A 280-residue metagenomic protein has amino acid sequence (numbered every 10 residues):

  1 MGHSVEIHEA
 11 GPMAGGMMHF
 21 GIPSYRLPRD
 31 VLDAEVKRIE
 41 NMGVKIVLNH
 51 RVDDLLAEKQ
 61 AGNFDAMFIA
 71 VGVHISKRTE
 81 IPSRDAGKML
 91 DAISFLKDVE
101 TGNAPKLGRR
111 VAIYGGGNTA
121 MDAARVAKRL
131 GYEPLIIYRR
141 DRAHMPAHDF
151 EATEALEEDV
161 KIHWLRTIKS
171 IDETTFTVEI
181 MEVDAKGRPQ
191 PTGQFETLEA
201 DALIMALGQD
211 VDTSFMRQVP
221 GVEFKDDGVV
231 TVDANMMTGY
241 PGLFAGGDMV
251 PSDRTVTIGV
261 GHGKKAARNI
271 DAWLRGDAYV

Functional and structural regions predicted by a protein language model:
M1-H3, A66: A short, Lys/Arg-enriched amphipathic alpha-helix followed by its capping loop at the start of a domain
I7, G11-M42, A124-I168, D277-V280: Rossmann-like dinucleotide-binding cores of NAD(P)H-dependent redox enzymes
D33-I81, K169-T177, A202, D210-F215: Feature captures the FAD/FMN-dependent oxidoreductase FAD-binding
K37-N49, L55, S76-L130, F224-G239: Glycine-rich dinucleotide-binding loop and its adjacent helix/turn
G87-R109, K186-D253: FAD-site-proximal beta/loop scaffold in flavoenzymes
A123, M249-V280: A conserved FAD-binding loop/helix module that cradles the flavin
